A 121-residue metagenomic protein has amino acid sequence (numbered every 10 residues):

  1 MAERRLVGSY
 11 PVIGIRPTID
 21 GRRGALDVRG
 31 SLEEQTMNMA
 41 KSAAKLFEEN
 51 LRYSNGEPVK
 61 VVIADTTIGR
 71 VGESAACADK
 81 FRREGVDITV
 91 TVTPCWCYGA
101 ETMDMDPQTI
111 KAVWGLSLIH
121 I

Functional and structural regions predicted by a protein language model:
A2-D65: N-terminal glycine-rich anion-binding loop in soluble enzyme alpha/beta folds
D65-G69, T91: Short, flexible loop segments at the rims of nucleotide/cofactor-binding pockets, characterized by
I68-E73, C97-G99: Acidic-and-aromatic substrate-binding clefts and catalytic sites of carbohydrate-active enzymes
E73-V86: Short, well-structured alpha-helical segments in soluble
G85-D87, Q108-T109: Loop/turn elements at helix/coil->beta-strand transitions in domains of secreted/extracellular proteins
V86-C95, W114-G115: Periplasmic-binding protein-like
Y98-T109: Short Gly/Thr/Asp-enriched flexible loops that form oxyanion-binding sites at enzyme active sites
I119-I121: Conserved small/polar residues in nucleotide/adenosyl-binding loops
